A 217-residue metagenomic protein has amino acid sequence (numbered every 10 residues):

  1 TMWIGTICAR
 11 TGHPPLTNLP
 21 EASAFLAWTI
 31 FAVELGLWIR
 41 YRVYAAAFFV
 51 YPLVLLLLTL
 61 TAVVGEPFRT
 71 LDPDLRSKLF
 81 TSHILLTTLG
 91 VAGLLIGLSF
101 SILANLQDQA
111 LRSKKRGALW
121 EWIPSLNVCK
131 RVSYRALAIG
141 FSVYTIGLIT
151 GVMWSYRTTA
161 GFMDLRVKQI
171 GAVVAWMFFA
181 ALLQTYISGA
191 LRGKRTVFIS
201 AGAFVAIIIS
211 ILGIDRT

Functional and structural regions predicted by a protein language model:
T1-T70, L86-Q109, V128-R157, L165-T217: Hydrophobic cores of alpha-helical transmembrane segments in multi-pass integral membrane proteins
T11-G12, K114-K115, A160: Short loop/turn hinge sites at secondary-structure boundaries
F68-S82: Interhelical loops and loop-helix junctions of multi-pass membrane transporters/channels
L75, D108, R112-K115: Short, surface-exposed recognition loops or helix-turn segments adjacent to catalytic cores
R112-N127: Juxtamembrane inter-helical linkers in multi-pass membrane proteins
